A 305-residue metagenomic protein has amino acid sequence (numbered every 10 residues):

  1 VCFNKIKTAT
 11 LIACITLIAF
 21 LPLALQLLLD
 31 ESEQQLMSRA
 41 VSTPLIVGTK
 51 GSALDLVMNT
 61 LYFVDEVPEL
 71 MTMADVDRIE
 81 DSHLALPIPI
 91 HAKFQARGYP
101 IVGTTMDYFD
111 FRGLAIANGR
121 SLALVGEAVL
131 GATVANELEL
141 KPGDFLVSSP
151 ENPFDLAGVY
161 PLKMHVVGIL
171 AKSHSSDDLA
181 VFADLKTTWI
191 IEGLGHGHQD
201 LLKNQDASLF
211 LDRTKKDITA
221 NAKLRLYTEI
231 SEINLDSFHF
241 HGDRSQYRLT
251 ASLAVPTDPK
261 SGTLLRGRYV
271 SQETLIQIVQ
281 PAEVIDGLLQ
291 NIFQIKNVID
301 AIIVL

Functional and structural regions predicted by a protein language model:
V1-C2: A short amphipathic helical element positioned immediately N-terminal to and/or at the very start of a transmembrane
K7-E31: Short, strongly hydrophobic transmembrane alpha-helices
P22, Q26-P100, D107-D110, L124 (+3 more regions): Hydrophobic, regular-secondary-structure patches
P22-Q26, K296-L305: A hydrophobic alpha-helix feature that marks transmembrane segments and, especially, their cytosolic C-terminal ends
A92-R97, N118-V129, N152-S175: Beta-strand-rich non-transmembrane domains
G98-L146: Short beta-strand boundary microenvironments
Y160-P161, I169-K296: Mechanotransmission and gating elements of multispan inner-membrane complexes involved in transport and envelope
